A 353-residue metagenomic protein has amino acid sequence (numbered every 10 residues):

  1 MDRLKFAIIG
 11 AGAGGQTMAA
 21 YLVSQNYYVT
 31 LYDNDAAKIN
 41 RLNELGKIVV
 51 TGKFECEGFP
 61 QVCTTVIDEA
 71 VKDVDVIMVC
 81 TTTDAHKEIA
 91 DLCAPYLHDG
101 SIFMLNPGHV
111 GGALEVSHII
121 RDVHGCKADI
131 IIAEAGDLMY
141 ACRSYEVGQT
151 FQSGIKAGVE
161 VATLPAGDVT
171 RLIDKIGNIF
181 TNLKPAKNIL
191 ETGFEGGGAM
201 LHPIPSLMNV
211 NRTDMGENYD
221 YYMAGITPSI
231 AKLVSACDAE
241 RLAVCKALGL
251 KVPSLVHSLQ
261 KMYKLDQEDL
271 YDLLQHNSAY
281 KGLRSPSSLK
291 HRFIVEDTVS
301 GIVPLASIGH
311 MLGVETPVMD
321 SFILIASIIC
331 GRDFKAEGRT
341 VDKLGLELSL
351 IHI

Functional and structural regions predicted by a protein language model:
M1-G52: NAD(P)+-binding Rossmann beta1-loop-alpha1 motif at the extreme N-terminus of oxidoreductases
L4-K5, I130, A157: Nucleotide donor/acceptor-binding cores
F54-L92, Y96, S101-M104: Rossmann-like NAD(P)-binding element
T83-E146: Rossmann-like NAD(P)(H) cofactor-binding subdomain of soluble oxidoreductases
M139-C237: Substrate/ligand-engaging "lid" and interaction regions
I230, V234-H276: Small-residue-rich helix-loop
K261, L265, Y271-S349: Long, low-complexity C-terminal extensions of enzymes
I351-I353: Conserved small/polar residues in nucleotide/adenosyl-binding loops
